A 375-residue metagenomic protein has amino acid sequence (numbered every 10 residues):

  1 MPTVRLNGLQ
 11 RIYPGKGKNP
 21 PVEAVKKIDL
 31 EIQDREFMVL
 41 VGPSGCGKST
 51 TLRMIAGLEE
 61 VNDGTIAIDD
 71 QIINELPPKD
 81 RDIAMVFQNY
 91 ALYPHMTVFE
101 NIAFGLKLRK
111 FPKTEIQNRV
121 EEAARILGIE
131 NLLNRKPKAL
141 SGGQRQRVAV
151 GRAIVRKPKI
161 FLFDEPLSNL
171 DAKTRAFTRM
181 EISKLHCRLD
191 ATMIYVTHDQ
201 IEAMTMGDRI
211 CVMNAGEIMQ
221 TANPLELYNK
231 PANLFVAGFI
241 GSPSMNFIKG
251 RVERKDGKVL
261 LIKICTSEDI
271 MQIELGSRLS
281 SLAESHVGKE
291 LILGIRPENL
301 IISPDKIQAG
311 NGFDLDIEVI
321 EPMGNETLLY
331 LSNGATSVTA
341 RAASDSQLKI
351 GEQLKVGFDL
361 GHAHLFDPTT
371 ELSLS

Functional and structural regions predicted by a protein language model:
R5, E31, A67, K355-G357: ABC ATPase nucleotide-binding domain
V41-P43: The feature captures the beta-strand-to-loop junction immediately N-terminal to the Walker
A56: Helix-to-loop junction immediately C-terminal to a conserved catalytic motif
N62-T65, E115, A215, A363: Conserved coupling/switch loops of ABC nucleotide-binding domains, chiefly the family-specific signature
G64-I72: Conserved ABC transporter NBD signature motif
D80-F239: ABC ATPase nucleotide-binding domains
P243-M245, R254-S375: Non-catalytic connector elements of ABC transporters
